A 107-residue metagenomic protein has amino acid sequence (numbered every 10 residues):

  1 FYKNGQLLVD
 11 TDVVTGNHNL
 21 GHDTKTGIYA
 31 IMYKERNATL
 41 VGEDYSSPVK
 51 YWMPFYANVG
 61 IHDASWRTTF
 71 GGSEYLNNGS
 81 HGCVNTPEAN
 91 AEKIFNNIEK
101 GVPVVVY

Functional and structural regions predicted by a protein language model:
F1-I28: Cell wall/extracellular polymer interaction/catalysis modules
D23-I28, Y33-Y107: Exported/periplasmic cell-wall-interacting domains
